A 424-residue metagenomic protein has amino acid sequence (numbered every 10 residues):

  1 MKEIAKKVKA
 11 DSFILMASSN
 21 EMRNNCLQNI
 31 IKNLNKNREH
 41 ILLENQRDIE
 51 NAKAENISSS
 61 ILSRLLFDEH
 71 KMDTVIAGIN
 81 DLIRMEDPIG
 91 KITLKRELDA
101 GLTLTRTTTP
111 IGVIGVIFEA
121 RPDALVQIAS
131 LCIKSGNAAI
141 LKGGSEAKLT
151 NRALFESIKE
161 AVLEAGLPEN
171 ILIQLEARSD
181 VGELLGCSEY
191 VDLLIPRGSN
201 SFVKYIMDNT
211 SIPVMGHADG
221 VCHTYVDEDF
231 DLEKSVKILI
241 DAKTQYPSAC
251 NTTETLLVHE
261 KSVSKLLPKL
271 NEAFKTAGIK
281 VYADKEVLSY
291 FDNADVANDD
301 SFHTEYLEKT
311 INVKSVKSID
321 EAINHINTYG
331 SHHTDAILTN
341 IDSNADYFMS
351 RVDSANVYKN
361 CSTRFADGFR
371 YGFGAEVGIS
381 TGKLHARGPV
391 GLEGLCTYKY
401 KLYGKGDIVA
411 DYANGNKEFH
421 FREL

Functional and structural regions predicted by a protein language model:
M1, E119-D123, Q127-A138, A153 (+4 more regions): ALDH superfamily catalytic-core signature
M1-L104, L131: N-terminal Rossmann-like NAD(P)+-binding subdomain of aldehyde/semialdehyde dehydrogenases
M16-A17, E228, S315, L338: A structural signal for short, well-ordered beta-strand elements
N20-N24, I89, A165-L172, Y246-T252 (+4 more regions): Flexible, glycine/charged-enriched surface loops at secondary-structure junctions
N25, N324-L424: C-terminal core of ALDH-fold dehydrogenases
N35, E39, A77, R178-Y205 (+2 more regions): Aldehyde/semialdehyde dehydrogenase
R84, T93-D229, E233: Rossmann-like NAD(P) dinucleotide-binding subdomain of oxidoreductase/dehydrogenase enzymes
